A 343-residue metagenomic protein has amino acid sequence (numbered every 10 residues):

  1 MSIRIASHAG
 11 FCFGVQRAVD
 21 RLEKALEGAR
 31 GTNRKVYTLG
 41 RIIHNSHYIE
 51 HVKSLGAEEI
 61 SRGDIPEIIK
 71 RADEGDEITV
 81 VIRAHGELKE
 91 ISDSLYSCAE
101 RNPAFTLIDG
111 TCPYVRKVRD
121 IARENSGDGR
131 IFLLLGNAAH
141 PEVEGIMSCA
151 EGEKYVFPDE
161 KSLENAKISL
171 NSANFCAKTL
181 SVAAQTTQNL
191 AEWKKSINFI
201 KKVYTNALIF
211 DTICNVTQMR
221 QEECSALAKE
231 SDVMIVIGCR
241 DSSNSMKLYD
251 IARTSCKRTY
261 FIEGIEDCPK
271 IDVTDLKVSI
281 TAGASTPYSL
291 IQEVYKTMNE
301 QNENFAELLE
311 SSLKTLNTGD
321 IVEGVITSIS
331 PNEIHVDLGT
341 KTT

Functional and structural regions predicted by a protein language model:
M1-N299: The feature marks the mature, well-folded catalytic cores of soluble enzymes
E300-T343: Single-stranded RNA-binding regions, centering on S1/OB-family and related RNA-binding modules
